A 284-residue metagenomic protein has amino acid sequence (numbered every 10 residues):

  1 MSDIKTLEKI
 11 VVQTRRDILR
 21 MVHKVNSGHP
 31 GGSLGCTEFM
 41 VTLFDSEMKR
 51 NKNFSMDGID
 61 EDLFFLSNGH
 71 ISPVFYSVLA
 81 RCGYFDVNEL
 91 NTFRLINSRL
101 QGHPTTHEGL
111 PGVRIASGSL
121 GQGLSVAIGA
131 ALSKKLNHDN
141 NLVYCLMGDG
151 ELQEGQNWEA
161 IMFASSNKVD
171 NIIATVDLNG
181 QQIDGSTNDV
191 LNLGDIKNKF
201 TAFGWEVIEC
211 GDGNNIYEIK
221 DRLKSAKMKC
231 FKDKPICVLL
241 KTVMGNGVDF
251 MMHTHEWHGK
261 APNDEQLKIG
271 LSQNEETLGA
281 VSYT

Functional and structural regions predicted by a protein language model:
V11-S27, D177-N179: N-terminal capping segment at the start of a domain
I18-M21, S33-S166: Cofactor-binding active-site loop characterized by glycine-rich and histidine/acidic residues
D62-F64, N141-C145, I172, K232-L240: Generic beta-sheet signal
H70-I71, N179-G180, K241-G245: Glycine-rich beta-alpha junction loops
G112, A116-S119, L124-K229: Thiamine diphosphate
P235, L240-M252: SF2 helicase motor core recognition
A280-V281: Residue-level detector of conserved catalytic or cofactor/ligand-binding positions in enzyme active sites
T284: Conserved small/polar residues in nucleotide/adenosyl-binding loops
